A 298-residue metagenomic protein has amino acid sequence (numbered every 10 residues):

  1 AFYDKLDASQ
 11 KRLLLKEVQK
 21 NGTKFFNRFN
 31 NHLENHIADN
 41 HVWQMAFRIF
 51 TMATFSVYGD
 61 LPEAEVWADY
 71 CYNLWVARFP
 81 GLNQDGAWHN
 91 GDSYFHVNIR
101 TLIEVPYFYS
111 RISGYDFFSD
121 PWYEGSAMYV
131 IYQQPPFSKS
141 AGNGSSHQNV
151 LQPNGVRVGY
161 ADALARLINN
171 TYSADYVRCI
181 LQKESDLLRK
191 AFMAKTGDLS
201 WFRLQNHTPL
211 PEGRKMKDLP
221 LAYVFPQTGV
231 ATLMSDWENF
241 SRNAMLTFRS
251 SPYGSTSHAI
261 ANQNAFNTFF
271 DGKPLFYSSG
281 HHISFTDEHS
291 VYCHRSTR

Functional and structural regions predicted by a protein language model:
A1-Q134, K139, S146: Aromatic-lined, polymer-binding surfaces characteristic of secreted/periplasmic polysaccharide-degrading enzymes
H89, Y94-R298: Extended polysaccharide-engagement surfaces of secreted carbohydrate-active enzymes
